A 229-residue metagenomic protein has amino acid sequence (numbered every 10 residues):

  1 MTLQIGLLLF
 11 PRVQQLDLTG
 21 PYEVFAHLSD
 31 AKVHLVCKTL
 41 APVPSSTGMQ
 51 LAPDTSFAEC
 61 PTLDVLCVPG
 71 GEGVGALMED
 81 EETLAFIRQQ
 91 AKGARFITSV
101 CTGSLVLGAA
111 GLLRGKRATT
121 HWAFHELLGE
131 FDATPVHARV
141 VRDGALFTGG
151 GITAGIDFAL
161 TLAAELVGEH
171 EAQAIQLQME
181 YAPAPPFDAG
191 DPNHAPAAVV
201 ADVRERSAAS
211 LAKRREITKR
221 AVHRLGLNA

Functional and structural regions predicted by a protein language model:
M1-I97, L105-A109, H125-L127, P135-V136 (+1 more regions): Extended, subdomain-level signal for the structured scaffold at the beginning of enzyme domains
D17, G151-F158: Catalytic-loop motifs flanking and including active-site residues across diverse enzymes
E59-C60, R139-V140, G155: Solvent-exposed alpha-helices and their adjacent loops that cap or buttress functional pockets in soluble metabolic
I97-T98, T119, V136, F147: Structural detector of well-ordered beta-strand residues that form the stable sheet scaffold of enzyme domains
L113-V140: A conserved active-site-flanking secondary-structure segment within enzyme catalytic domains
H137-I152: Amphipathic alpha-helical segments enriched in hydrophobic/aromatic residues interleaved with Lys/Arg
